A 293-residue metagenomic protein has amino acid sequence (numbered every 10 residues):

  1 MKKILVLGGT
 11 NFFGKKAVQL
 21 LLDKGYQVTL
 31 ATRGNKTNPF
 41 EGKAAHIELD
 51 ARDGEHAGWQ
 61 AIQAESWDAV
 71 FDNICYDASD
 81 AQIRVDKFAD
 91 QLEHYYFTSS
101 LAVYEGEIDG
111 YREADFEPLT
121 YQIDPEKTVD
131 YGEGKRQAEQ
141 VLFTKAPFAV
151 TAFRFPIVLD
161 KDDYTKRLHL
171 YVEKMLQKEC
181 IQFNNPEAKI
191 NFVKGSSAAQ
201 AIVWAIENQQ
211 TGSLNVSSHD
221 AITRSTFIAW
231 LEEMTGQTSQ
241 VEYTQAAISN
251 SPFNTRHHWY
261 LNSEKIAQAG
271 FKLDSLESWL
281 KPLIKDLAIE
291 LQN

Functional and structural regions predicted by a protein language model:
I4-K24: N-terminal Rossmann NAD(P)H-binding glycine-rich loop of SDR-like oxidoreductase domains
T37-Q91: NAD(P)H-binding glycine-rich loop region in Rossmannoid oxidoreductase-like domains and their noncatalytic homologs
I83-K135: Conserved Rossmann-fold NAD(P)-dependent oxidoreductase catalytic core, especially the SDR/UDP-sugar
T128, P156-T165, N185-S196: Glycine-rich "substrate-gating" loop/helix at the edge of Rossmann-like oxidoreductase active sites
E139-D162: Conserved beta-loop-beta element that borders a ligand/cofactor-binding pocket
V172-Q182, E187-A221: Alpha-helical substrate-binding/gating segment
A201-H257, L291-Q292: Mid/C-terminal beta-alpha module of Rossmann-like enzyme folds, strongest in SDR-family dehydrogenases/epimerases
R256-N293: C-terminal amphipathic/interface module of NAD(P)-dependent oxidoreductases and related NAD-binding regulators
